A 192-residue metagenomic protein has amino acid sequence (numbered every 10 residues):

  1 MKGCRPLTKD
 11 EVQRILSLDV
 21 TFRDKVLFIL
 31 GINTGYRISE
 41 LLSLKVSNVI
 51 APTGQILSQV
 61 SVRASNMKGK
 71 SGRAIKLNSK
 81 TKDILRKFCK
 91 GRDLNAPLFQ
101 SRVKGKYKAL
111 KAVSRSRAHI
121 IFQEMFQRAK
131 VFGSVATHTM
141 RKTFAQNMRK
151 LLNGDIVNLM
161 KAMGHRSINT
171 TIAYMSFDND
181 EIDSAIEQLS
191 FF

Functional and structural regions predicted by a protein language model:
M1-E11, K70-N78, L94-N95: DNA breakage-rejoining catalytic core of tyrosine-based enzymes
L7-T34, I38: Basic, Lys/Arg- and aromatic-enriched nucleic-acid-binding interface segment
V12, D24, R115, R141-K142: Short, leucine-enriched amphipathic alpha-helices that occur as contiguous helical runs
G31, M148-R149: Short helix-to-turn junction characteristic of helix-turn-helix DNA-binding domains, especially the helix
E40-L42, S134-V135, A145, N153-G164: Active-site-proximal segment of tyrosine recombinases
S43-G72, K76-S79: Conserved tyrosine-mediated DNA breakage-rejoining catalytic core shared by Y-recombinases
N66, M163-Q188: Catalytic-site neighborhood detector that most strongly recognizes the C-terminal catalytic loop/helix of tyrosine
N66-R86, P97-Q123: C-terminal catalytic core of Y-nucleophile DNA break-rejoin enzymes
